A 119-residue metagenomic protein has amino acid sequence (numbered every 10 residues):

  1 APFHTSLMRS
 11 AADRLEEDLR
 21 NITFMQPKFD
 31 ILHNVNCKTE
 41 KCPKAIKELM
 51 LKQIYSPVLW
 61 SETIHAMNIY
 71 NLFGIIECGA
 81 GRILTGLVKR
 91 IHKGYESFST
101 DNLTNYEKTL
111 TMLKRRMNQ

Functional and structural regions predicted by a protein language model:
A1-Q119: Acyl-group transfer acyltransferase/transacylase scaffold of fatty acid/polyketide systems
